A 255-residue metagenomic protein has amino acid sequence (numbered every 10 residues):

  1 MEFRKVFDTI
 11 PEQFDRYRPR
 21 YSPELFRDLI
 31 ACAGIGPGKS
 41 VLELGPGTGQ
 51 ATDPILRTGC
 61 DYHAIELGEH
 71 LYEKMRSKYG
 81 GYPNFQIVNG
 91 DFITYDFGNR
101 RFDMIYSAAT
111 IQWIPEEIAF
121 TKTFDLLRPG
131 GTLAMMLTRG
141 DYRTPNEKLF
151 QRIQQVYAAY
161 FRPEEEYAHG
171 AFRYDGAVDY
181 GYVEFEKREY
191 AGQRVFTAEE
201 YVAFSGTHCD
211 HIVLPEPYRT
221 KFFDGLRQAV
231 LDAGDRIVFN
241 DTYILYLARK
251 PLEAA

Functional and structural regions predicted by a protein language model:
M1-G36: Conserved class I S-adenosyl-L-methionine
S40-L42, T48-Y95: Class I SAM-dependent methyltransferase SAM/SAH-binding core
T48, E165-E166, G170-A255: Conserved Class I S-adenosyl-L-methionine
Y95-I105: A short acidic, Gly/Pro-enriched loop at the edge of an enzyme's catalytic core that lines a small-molecule cofactor
A109-T110: Short catalytic micro-motifs in class I SAM-dependent methyltransferases
W113-T123: A short, conserved alpha-helix within the catalytic core of class I
F124, R128-G192: Conserved catalytic/acceptor-binding region of the Class I
